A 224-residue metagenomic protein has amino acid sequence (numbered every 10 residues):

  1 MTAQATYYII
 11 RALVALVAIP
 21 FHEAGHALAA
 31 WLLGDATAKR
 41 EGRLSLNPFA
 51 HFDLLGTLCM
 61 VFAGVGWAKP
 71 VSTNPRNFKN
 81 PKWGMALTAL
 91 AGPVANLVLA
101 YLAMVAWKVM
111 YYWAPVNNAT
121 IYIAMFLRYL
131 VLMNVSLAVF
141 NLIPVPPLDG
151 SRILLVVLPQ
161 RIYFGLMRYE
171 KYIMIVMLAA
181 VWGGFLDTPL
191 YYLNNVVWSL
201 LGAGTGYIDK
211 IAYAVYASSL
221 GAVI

Functional and structural regions predicted by a protein language model:
M1-I224: Hydrophobic transmembrane alpha-helices and their immediate loop junctions in multi-pass integral membrane proteins
